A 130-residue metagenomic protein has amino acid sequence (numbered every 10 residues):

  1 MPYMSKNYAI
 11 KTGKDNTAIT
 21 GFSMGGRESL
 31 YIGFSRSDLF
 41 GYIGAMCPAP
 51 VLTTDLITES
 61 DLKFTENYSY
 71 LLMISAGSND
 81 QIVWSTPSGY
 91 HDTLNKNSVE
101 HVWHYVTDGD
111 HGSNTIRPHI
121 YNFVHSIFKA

Functional and structural regions predicted by a protein language model:
M1-A130: Non-catalytic cap/lid and distal C-terminal segments of serine-dependent acyl enzymes
